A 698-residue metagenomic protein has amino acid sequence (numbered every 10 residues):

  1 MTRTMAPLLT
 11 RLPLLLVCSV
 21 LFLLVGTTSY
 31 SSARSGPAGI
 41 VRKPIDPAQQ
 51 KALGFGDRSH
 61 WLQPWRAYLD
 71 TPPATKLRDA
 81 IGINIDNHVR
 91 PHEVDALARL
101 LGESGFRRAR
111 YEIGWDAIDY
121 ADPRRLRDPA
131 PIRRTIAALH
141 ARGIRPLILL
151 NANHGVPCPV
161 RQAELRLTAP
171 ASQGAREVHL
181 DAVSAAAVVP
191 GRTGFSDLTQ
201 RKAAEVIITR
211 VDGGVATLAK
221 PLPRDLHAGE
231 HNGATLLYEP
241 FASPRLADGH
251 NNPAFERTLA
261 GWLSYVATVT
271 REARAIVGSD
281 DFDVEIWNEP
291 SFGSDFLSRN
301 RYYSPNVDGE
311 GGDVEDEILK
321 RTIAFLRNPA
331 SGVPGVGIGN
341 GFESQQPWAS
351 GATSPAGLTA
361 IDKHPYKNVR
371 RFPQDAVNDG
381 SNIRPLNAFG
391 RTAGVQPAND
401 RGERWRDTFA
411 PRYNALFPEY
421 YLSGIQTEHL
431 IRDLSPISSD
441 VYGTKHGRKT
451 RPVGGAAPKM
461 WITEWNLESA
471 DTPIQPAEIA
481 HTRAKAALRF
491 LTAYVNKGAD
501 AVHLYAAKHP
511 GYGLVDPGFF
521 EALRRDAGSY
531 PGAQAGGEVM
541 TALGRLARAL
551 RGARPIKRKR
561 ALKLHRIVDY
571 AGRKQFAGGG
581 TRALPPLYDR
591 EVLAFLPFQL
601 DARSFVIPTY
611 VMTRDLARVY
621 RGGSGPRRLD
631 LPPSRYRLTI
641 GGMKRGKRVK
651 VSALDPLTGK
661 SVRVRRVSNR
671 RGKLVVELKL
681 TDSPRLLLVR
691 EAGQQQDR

Functional and structural regions predicted by a protein language model:
P13-V25: Bacterial N-terminal signal peptides
G36-L101: Boundary/entry segment of secreted carbohydrate-active catalytic domains
Q49-W65, A493-R637, G641-K650, D655-T658: Aromatic- and carboxylate-lined catalytic core of secreted/periplasmic carbohydrate-active enzymes
H88-G102, L263-E272, Q345-A352, A484-L491: Short, acidic/polar
L97-L101, Y111-P159, P221, P244-H250 (+2 more regions): Aromatic-lined substrate-binding rim segments of carbohydrate-active enzymes
V156-D225: Autoprocessing Asn-cyclization modules and mimics
A260-L263, D280-F282, R301-A484, K497: Noncatalytic carbohydrate-binding groove/subsite architecture in carbohydrate-active enzymes
S668-R698: C-terminal beta-strand-rich structural cap/linker in extracellular carbohydrate-active enzymes
